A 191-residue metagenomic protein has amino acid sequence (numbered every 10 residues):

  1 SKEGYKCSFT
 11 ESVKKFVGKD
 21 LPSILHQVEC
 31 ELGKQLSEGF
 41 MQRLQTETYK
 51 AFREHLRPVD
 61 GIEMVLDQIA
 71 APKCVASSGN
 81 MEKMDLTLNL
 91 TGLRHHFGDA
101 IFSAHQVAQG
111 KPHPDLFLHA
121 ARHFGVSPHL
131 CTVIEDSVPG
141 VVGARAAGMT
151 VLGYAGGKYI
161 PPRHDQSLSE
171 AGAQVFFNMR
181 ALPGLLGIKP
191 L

Functional and structural regions predicted by a protein language model:
S1, D20-Q35, T87, A121 (+1 more regions): Helix-loop "lid/cap" segments that line or gate small-molecule binding pockets
K6-S12, H26-M64: Metal-dependent phosphoesterase signature
F9, L21-I24, N80, M84: N-terminal alpha-helical segment
F16-D20, L44, R57-G61, G79 (+3 more regions): Short beta->alpha linker loops
G39, D67, A71, N80-L191: Asp-based, Mg2+/Mn2+-dependent phosphohydrolase catalytic module
K50-V75, M81-D85: Short, acidic loop-to-helix structural element flanking the phosphoryl-transfer center in phosphate-processing enzymes
